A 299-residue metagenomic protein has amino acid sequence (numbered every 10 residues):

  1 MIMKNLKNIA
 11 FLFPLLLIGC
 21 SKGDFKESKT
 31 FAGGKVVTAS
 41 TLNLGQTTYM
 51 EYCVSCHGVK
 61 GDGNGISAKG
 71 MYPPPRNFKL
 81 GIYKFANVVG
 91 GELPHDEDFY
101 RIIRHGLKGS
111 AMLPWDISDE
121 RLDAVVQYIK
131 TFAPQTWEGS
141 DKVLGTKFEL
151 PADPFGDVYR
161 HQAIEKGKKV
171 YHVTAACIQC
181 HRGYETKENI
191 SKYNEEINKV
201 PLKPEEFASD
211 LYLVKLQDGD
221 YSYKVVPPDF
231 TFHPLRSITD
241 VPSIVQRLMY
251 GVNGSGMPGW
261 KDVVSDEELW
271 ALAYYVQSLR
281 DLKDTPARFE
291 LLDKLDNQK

Functional and structural regions predicted by a protein language model:
K4-L12: Sec-dependent signal peptide recognition, specifically the positively charged N-region followed immediately by
I18-G19: C-terminal motif of bacterial Sec signal peptides marking the signal peptidase cleavage site
G23-T48, G139-V173, K187-N189, P286-F289: Electrostatic cytochrome c docking/interface patches
A39-E51, E165-I178, S191-K192, S237-Q246 (+4 more regions): Sequence context surrounding c-type heme c attachment/ligation sites in exported
G45, Y49-K60, V125, I129 (+5 more regions): The canonical Cys-X-X-Cys-His
C56-G63, R104-H105, L113-I117, Q127-P134 (+5 more regions): Detector for the c-type heme attachment site
I66-A68: Conserved catalytic-core motifs of eukaryotic protein kinase domains, centered on the activation segment
G70-D116, D123-I129, N194-G259, L269-Q277: Extracytoplasmic electron-transfer domains, predominantly the class I c-type cytochrome c fold
